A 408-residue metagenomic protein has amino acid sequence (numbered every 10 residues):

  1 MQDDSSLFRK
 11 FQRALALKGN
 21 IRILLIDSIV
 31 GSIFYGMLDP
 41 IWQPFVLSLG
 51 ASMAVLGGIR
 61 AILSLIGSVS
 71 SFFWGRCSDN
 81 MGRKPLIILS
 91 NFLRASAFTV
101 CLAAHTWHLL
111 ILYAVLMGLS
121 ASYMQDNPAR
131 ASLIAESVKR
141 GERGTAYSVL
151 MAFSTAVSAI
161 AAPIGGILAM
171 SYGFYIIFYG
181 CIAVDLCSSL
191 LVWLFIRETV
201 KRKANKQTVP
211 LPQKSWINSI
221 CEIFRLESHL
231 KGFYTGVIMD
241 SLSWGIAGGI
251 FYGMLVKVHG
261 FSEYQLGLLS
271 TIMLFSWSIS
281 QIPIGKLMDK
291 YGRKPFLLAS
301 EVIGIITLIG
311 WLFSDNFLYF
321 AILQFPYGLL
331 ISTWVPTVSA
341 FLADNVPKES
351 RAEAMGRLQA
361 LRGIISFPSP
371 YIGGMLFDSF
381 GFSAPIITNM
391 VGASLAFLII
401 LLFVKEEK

Functional and structural regions predicted by a protein language model:
Q2-K18, E198-T235: Juxtamembrane intracellular "pre-TM" segments in multi-pass secondary transporters
F11-L65, H229-L269: Helix-loop boundary and gating motifs at the non-cytosolic
I29, H108-Q125, Y319-T333: Hydrophobic core of transmembrane alpha-helices in multi-pass small-molecule transporters, especially MFS/SLC-type
S64-F72, S158-A159, L274-I282, S366-F367: Residue-level signature of mid-helix packing/kink "hotspots" within the transmembrane helices of 12-pass Major
S70-G82, A169, S280-G292, F377-D378: Helix-to-loop junctions at the C-terminal end of transmembrane segments in multipass secondary transporters
P85-V100, I182, P295-G310, M390: Structural signature of the two symmetry-related core transmembrane helices
M117-S154, A340-F341: Cytoplasmic helix-loop-helix junction between adjacent transmembrane helices in 12-TM secondary transporters
V192-Q207, L401-K408: Helix-loop junctions on the cytosolic side of multi-pass membrane transporters, especially the intracellular loop
